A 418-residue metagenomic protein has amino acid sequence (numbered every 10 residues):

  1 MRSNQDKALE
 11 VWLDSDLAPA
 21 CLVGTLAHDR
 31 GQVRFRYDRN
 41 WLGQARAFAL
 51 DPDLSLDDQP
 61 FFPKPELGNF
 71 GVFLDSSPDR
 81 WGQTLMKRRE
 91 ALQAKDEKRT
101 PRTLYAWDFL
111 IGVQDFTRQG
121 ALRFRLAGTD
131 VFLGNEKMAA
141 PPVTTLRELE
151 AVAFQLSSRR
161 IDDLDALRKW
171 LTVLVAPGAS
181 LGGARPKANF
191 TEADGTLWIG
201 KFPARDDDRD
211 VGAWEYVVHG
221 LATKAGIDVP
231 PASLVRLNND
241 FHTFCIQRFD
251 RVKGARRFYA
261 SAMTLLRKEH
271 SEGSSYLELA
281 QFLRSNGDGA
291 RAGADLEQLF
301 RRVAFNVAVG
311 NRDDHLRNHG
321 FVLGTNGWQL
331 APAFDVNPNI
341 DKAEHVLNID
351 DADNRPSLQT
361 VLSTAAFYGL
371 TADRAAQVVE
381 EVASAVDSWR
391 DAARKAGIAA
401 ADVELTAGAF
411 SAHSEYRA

Functional and structural regions predicted by a protein language model:
M1-L316, G320-A418: Phosphate/dinucleotide-binding and metal-coordinating scaffold of catalytic cores in nucleotide-dependent enzymes
